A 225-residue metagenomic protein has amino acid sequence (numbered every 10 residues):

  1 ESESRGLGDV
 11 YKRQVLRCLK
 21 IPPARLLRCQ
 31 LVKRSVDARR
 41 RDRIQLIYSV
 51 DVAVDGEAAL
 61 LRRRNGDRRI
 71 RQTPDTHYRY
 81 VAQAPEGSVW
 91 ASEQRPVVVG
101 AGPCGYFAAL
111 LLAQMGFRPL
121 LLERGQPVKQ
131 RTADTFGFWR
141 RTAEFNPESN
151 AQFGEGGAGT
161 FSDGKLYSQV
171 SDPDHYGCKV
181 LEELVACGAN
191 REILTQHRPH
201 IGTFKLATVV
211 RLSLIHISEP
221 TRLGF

Functional and structural regions predicted by a protein language model:
E1-Y11, E219-T221: Short, small-residue-biased leader/transition segments that mark boundaries at the very start of proteins
D9-Q94: Extreme N-terminal leader/targeting segments of oxidoreductases
R39-R43, D134-L214, S218: Conserved N-terminal/central alpha/beta ligand/cofactor-binding core
R95-L121: N-terminal Rossmann-like FAD-binding beta1-loop-alpha1 element of flavoenzymes
G105, V128-K129, H200-T203: Flexible loop/turn segments at secondary-structure boundaries
F107, Q130, Q169-V170: Short helix/loop capping segments that flank catalytic or ligand/cofactor-binding pockets
M115-F138, F145: Glycine-rich FAD pyrophosphate-binding loop
